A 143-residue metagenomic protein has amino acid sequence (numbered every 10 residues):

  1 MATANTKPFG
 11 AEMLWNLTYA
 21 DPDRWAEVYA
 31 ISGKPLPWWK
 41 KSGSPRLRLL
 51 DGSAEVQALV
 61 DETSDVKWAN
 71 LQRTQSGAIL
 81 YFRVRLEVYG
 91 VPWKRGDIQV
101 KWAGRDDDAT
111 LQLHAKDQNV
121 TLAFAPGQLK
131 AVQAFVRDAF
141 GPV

Functional and structural regions predicted by a protein language model:
A2-T63, D97-V143: Acidic, Ser/Thr- and proline-rich intrinsically disordered linker/docking segments of eukaryotic scaffolds
E62-R105: Phosphoinositide-binding peripheral membrane targeting modules
